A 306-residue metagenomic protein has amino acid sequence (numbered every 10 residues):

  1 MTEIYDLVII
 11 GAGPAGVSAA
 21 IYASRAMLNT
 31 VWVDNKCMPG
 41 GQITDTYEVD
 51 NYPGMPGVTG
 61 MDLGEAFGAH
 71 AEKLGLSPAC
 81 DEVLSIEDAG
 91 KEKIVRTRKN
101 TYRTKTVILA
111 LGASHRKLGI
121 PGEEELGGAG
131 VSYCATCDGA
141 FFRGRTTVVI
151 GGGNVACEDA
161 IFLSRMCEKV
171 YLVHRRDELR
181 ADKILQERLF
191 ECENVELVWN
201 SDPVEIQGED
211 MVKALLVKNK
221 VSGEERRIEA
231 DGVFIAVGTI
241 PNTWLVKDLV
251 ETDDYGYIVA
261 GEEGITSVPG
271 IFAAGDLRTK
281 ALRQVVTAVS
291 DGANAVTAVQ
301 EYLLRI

Functional and structural regions predicted by a protein language model:
T2-A15, T146-I150: Beta1/beta-strand and adjacent pyrophosphate-binding region of the FAD-binding site in flavoprotein oxidoreductases
L7-V31, A160, S164: N-terminal Rossmann-like FAD-binding beta1-loop-alpha1 element of flavoenzymes
V8, S24-D45, Y171-L179: Glycine-rich FAD pyrophosphate-binding loop
S24-R25, R143-M166: Rossmann-like NAD(P)H-binding beta-loop-alpha module
K36-T59, D182-Q186: Conserved N-terminal glycine-rich FAD pyrophosphate-binding loop of Rossmann-like flavoproteins
A71-R96, T101-Y102, R165-E262, E301-R305: A Rossmann-like FAD-binding core segment of flavoenzymes
G119, E124-F141, V237-T287, D291-N294 (+1 more regions): FAD-site-proximal beta/loop scaffold in flavoenzymes
